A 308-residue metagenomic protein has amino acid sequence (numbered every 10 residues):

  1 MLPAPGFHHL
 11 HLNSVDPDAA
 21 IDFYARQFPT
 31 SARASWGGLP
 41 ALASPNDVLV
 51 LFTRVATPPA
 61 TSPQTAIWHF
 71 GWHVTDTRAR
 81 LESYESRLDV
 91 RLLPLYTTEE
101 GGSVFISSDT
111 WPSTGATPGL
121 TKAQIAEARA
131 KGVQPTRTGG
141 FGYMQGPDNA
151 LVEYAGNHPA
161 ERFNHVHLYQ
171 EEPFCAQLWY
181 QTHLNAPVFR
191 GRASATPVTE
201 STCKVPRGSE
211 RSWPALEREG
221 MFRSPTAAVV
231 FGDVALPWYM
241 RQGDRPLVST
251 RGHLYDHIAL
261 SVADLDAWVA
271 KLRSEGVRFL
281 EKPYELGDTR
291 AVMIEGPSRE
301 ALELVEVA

Functional and structural regions predicted by a protein language model:
M1, E82-L168, P187-V230, P237-R241 (+3 more regions): Vicinal oxygen chelate
L2-W36: Mature N-terminal segment immediately following signal peptide/propeptide cleavage in secreted/periplasmic
P5-H9, T65-H69, E161-H165, H253-H257: Short, solvent-exposed beta-strand edge segments and adjacent coil->beta transition regions
H11-D16, Q170-E172, T196-P197: Conserved beta-strand-loop-alpha-helix junction that forms the acyl-donor binding cleft
V15-P17, V74-A79, E172-P173, V262-D266: Helix N-cap motif at beta-to-alpha junctions
P17, I21-A25, L81, Q177 (+1 more regions): Extracytoplasmic/secreted envelope proteins and their assembly/folding machinery, especially bacterial periplasmic
A56-E82: Post-signal peptide N-terminal segment of secreted/secretory-pathway proteins
E171-N185: Short, solvent-exposed cationic patches
